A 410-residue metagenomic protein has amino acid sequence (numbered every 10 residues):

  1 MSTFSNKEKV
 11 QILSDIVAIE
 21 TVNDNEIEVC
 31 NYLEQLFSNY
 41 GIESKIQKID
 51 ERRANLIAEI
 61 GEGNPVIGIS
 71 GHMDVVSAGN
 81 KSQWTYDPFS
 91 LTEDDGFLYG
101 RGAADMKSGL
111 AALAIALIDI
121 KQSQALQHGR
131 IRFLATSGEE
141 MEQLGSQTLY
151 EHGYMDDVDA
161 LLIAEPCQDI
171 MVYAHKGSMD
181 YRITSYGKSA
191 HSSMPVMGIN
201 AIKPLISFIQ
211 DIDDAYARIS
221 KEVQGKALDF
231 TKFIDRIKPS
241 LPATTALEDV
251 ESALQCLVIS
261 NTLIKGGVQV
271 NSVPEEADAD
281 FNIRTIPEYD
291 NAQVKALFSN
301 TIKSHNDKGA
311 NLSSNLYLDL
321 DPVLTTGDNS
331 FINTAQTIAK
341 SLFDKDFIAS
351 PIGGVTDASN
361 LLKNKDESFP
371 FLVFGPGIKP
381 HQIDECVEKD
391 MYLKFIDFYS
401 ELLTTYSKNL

Functional and structural regions predicted by a protein language model:
M1-G79, E276-D280, V294-K295, L393: N-terminal helical capping/dimerization or prosegment-like subdomains of hydrolases acting on amide or phosphate bonds
A18, T231-K232, N282-I286, L312-D328 (+1 more regions): A short beta-alpha structural unit
A58-E62, S185, K363-D366: Active-site beta-strand termini and strand-to-loop segments that position acidic
V66-R132, K389, K394: Active-site metal-coordination/substrate-binding segment of hydrolases, especially metallo-dependent peptidases
M106-D180, E251: Acidic/histidine-rich catalytic neighborhood of metal-dependent amide-processing enzymes
Y154-K303: Midchain, well-structured core segments that form catalytic/ion-binding scaffolds
Q210-D213, A217, F230-P242, L324-E367: Active-site-adjacent substrate-binding region of metalloamidase/peptidase-like peptide-processing proteins
I338, L342-N409: Zn-dependent metallopeptidase/amidohydrolase metal-coordination segment
